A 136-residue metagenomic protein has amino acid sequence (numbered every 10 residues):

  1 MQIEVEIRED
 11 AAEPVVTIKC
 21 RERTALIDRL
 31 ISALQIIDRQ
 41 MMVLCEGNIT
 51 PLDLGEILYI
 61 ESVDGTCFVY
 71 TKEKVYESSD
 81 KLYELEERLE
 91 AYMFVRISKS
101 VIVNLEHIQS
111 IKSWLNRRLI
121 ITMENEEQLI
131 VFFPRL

Functional and structural regions predicted by a protein language model:
M1-L136: Basic, polyanion-interacting recognition surfaces, primarily in bacterial LytTR/OmpR-type DNA-binding effector domains
